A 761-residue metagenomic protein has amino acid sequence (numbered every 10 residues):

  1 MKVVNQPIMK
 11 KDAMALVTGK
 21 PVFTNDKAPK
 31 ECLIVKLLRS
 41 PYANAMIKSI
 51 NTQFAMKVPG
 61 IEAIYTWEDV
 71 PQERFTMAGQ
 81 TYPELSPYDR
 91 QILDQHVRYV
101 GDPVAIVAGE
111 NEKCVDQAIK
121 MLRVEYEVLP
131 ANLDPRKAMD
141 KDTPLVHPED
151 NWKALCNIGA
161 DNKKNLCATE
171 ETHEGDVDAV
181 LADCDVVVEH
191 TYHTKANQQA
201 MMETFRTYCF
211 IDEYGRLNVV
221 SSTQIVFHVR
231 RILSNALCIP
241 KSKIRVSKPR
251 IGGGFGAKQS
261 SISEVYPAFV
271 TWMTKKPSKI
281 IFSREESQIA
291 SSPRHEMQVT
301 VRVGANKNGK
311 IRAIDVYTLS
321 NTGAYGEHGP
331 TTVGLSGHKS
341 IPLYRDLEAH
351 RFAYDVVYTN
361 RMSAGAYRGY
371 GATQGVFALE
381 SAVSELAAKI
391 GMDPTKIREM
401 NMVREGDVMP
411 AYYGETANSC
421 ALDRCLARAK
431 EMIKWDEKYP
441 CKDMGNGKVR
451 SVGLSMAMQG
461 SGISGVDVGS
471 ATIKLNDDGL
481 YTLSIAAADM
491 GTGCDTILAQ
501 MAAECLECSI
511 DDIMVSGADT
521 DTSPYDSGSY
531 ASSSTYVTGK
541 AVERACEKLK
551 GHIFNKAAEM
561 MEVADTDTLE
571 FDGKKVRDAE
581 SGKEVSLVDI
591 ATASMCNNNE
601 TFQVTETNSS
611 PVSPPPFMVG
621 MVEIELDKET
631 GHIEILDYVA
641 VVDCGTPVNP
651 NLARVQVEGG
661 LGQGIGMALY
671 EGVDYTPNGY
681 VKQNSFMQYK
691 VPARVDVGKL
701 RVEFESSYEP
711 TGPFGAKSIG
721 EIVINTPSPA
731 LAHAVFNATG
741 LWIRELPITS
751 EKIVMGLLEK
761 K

Functional and structural regions predicted by a protein language model:
M1-G159, M273, N598: Flexible, low-hydrophobicity surface segments
Q6, D12-A15, Y82-P83, P87 (+5 more regions): Glycine-rich loop/linker segments at domain edges
W67-E68, C238-K243, M273-S278, K307 (+2 more regions): C-terminal catalytic domains of large/alpha subunits in multi-subunit enzymes
R74-G79, A118-M121, R230-I232, F255-S261 (+10 more regions): Short acidic, glycine/serine/threonine-rich loops at helix termini
Q95-H96, P240-S242, S247-K248, W272-S283 (+1 more regions): Conserved catalytic cysteine-centered active-site region of acyl-thioester-dependent Claisen-condensing enzymes
V146-L237, M402-L480, K682-D696, R701-E703: Helix-loop-helix junctions that connect adjacent transmembrane helices in secondary transporters/permeases, recognized
R231, R245, G252-K275, K279-I280 (+1 more regions): Thiamine diphosphate
S461-S523, T538: Catalytic phosphate/nucleotide-handling subdomain of diverse soluble enzymes
